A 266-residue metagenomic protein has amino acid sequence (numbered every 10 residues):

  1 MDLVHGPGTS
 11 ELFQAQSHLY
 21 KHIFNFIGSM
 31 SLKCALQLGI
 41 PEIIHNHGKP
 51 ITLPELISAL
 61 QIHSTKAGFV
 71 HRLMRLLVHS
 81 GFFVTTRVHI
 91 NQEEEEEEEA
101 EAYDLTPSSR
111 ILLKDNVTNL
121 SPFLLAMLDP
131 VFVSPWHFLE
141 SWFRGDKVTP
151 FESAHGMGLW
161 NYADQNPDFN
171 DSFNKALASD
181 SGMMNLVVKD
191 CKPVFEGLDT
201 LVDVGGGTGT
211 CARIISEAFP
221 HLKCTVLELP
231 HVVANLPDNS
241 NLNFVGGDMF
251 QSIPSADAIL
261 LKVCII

Functional and structural regions predicted by a protein language model:
D2-T200: Conserved Class I S-adenosyl-L-methionine-dependent methyltransferase catalytic core
R110-I111, Q251, I266: Active-site micro-motifs of SAM-dependent methyltransferase domains
K189-D190, G247, I259: Glycine-/acidic-rich phosphate or pyrophosphate-binding loops and their flanking alpha/beta elements
F195, I253-A256: A short, aliphatic-rich alpha-helical micro-motif
T200-I253: Class I SAM-dependent methyltransferase SAM/SAH-binding core
S255-I266: A short SAM/SAH-binding and catalytic strip from SAM-dependent methyltransferases
